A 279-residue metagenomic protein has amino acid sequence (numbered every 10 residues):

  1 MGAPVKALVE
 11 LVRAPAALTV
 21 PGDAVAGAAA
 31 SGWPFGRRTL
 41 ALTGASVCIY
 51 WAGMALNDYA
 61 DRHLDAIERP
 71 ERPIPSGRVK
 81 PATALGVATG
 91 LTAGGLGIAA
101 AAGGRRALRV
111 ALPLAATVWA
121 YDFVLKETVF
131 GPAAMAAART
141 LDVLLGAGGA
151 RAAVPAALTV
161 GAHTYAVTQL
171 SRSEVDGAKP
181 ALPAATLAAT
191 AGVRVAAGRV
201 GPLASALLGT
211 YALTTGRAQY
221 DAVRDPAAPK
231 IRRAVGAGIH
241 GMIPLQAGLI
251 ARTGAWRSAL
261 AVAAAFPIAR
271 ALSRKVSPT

Functional and structural regions predicted by a protein language model:
M1-T279: Short amphipathic, positively biased membrane-proximal segments that drive organelle/inner-membrane targeting
